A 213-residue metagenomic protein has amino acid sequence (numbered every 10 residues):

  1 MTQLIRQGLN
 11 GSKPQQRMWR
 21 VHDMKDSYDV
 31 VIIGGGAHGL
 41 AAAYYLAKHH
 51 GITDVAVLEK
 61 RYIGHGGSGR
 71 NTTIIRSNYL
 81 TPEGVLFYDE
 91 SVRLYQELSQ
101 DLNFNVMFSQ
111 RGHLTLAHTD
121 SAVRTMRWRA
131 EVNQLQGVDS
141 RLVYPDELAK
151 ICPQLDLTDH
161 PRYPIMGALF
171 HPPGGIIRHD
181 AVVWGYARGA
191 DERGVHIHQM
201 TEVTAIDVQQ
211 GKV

Functional and structural regions predicted by a protein language model:
M1-V30, Y45-T53: Extreme N-terminal leader/targeting segments of oxidoreductases
N10-M18, H38-L40, V195-I197, G211-K212: Short gly/ser/thr-rich secondary-structure transition/capping motifs
G34-L40, K60: Glycine-rich Rossmann-fold phosphate-binding loop(s) that bind the pyrophosphate of adenine dinucleotide cofactors
A47-S68: Glycine-rich FAD pyrophosphate-binding loop
E59, Y144, Q199-T201: Short loop/edge segments at beta-strand edges and connector loops that shape dinucleotide/nucleotide cofactor-binding
T72-Q154: Dinucleotide-binding Rossmann-like beta1-alpha1 core, especially the glycine-rich loop that anchors the ADP
S121, C152-I165, D207-V213: A short, glycine/Asx- and small/polar-enriched loop/turn that sits immediately N-terminal to a beta-strand
L169-V213: Helical element adjacent to the flavin cofactor pocket in flavoenzyme catalytic cores
